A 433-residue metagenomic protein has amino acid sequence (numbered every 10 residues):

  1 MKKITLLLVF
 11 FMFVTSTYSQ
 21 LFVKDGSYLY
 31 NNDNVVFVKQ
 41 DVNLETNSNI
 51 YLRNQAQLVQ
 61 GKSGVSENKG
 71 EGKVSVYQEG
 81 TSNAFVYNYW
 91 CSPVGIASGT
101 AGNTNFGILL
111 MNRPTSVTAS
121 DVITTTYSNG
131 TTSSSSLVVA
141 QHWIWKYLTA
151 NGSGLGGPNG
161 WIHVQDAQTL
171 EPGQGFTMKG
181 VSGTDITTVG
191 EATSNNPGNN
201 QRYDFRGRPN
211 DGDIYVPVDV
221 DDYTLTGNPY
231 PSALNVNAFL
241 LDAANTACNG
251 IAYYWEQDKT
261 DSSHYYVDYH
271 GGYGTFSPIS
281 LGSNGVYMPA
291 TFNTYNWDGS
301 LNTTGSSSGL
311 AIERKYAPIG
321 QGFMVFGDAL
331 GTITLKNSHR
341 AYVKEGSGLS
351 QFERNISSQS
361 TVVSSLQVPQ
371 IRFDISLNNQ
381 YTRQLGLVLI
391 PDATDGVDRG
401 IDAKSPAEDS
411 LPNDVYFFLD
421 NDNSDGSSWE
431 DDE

Functional and structural regions predicted by a protein language model:
M1-D25: Bacterial Sec-dependent N-terminal signal peptides
Q20-N83, G190-F205: Extracellular beta-helix/beta-solenoid repeat scaffolds
A56-I108, R208-P231: Extracellular, surface-exposed repeat architectures
F85, V94-Q141: Conserved "landmark" site that anchors the functional core of diverse proteins
V86, G175-M178: Conserved long hydrophobic alpha-helices within structured protein cores
V139, W143-G173, S182-I186: A conserved hydrophobic secondary-structure block that centers on an alpha-helix together with its immediately flanking
V164-D166, L170-E171, M178, S182-E433: Compositionally biased Ser/Thr/Gly- and acidic/asparagine-rich, proline-interspersed low-complexity stretches
